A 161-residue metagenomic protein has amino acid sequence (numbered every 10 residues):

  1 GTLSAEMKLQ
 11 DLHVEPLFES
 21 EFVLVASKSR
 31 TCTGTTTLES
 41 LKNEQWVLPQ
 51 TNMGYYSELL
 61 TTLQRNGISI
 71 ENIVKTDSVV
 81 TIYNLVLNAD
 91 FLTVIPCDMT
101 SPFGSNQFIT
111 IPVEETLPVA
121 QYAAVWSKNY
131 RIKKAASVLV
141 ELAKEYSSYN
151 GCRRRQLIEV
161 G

Functional and structural regions predicted by a protein language model:
G1-E6, S27-K28, S78, V94-M99: Beta->alpha turn/N-cap motifs
G1-F22, A26, F108-I111: Short beta-strand-centered segments that line the small-molecule binding cleft or hinge of alpha/beta clamshell
E6, H13-P16, T37-E39, P102 (+1 more regions): Short secondary-structure boundary/capping segments
E15, E39, Y83-N84, S137: Alpha-helical segments flanking ligand/cofactor-binding loops in enzyme cores
V25-T31, Y122-I132: A bilobed periplasmic-binding-protein/Venus flytrap-type ligand-binding module shared by bacterial periplasmic
C32, E44-N66, I132-V140, S147-L157: Secondary-structure junction motif
L48-P49, K75, T93, V125: Active-site-adjacent beta-strand anchor residues
Y55-T110: Hydrophobic hinge/microswitch elements
